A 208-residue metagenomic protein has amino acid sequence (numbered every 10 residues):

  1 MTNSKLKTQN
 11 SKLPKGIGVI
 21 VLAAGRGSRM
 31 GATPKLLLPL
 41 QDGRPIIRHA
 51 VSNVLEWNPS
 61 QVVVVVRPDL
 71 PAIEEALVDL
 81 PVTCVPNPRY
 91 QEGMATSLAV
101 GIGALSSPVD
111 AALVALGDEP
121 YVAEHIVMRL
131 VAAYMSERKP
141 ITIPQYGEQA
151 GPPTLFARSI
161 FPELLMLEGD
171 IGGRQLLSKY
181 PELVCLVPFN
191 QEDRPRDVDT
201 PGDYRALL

Functional and structural regions predicted by a protein language model:
M1-K15: Short, basic, low-complexity termini and linkers enriched in Ser/Thr/Gly/Pro that act as targeting/leader peptides
K12-K15, P162, M166-L208: Conserved alpha/beta core of the MobA/IspD/sugar-nucleotide pyrophosphorylase nucleotidyltransferase superfamily
P14-R67, I73: N-terminal glycine-rich phosphate-binding loop and ensuing alpha1 helix
A32-K35, Q41, P45, V64 (+9 more regions): Residues at secondary-structure transition points
T33, N58, V78-P81, I160 (+1 more regions): Short, structured coil segments at secondary-structure junctions
L36, Q61, T83, P140 (+2 more regions): Conserved beta-strand segments of alpha/beta enzyme cores
R48-A111: Conserved N-terminal catalytic core of the sugar/cofactor nucleotidyltransferase
Q91-L165: Conserved beta-loop-beta/alpha segment of the NTase-like Rossmann-fold superfamily that binds/positions NTPs
